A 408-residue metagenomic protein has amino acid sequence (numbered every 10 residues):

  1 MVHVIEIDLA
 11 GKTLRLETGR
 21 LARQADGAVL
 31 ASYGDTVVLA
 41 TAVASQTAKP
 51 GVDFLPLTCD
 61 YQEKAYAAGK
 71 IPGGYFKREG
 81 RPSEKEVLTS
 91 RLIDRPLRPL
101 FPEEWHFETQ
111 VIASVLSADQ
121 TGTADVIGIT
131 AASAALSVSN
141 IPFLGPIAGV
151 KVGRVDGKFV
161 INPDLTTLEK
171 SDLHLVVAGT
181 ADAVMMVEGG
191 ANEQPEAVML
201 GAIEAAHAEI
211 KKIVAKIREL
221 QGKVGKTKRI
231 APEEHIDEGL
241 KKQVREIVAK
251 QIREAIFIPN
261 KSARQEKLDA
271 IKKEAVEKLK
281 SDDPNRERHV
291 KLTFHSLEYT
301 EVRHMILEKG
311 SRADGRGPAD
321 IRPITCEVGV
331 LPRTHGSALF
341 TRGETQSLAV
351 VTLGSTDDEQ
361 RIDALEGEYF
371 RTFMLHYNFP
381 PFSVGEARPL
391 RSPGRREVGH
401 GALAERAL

Functional and structural regions predicted by a protein language model:
M1-H3, A25, D53-L55, P146-A148 (+6 more regions): A generic structural signal for well-ordered coil/turn residues at beta-strand boundaries that shape enzyme active-site
M1-S45, K49, R229-Y369: Extended amphipathic alpha-helical scaffolds
V2-E17, S114, D119-A124, A148-G153 (+3 more regions): Conserved mixed alpha/beta core segments that line enzyme active sites in large multi-domain catalysts
V2-H3, L9-K12, D26, V37 (+10 more regions): Alpha/propeptide regions of enzymes that mature by internal proteolysis
G19, A48-P50, Q120, I141-G145: Single-stranded nucleic-acid-binding OB-fold domains
A25-Q110, V115-G122, A181, E188 (+1 more regions): Glycine-rich, flexible beta-strand/loop modules in the N-terminal catalytic cores of phosphate-handling
R91-P99, I129-T130, A134, L200-E204 (+14 more regions): Solvent-exposed alpha-helical segments within well-ordered globular domains of core cellular machineries
N140-P259: Mobile "lid/hinge" segments at catalytic clefts and subdomain interfaces of large enzymes
